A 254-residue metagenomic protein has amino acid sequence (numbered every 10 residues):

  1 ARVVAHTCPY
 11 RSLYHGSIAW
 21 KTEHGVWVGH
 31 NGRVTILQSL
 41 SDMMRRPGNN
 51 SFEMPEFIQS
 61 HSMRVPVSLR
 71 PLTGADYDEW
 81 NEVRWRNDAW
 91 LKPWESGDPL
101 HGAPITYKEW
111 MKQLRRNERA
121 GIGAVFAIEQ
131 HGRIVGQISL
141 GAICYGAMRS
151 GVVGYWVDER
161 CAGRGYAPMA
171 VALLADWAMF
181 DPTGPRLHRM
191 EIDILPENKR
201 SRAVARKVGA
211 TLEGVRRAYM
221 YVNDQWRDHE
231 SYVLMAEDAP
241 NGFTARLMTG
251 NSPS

Functional and structural regions predicted by a protein language model:
L13, K21-E23: Compositionally biased, low-complexity intrinsically disordered regions
G16, G25-E79, V83-W90, V125-S254: Acyl-donor (CoA/ACP) binding surface of acyl/acetyltransferases
K92-K112: Conserved GNAT-fold acetyl-CoA-binding loop/helix
P99-H101, K112-F126: A short helix-loop-beta-strand connector motif used in the catalytic cores of GNAT acetyltransferases and, in some
K108-K112, R119, Y232-L234, P240: Short alpha-helix boundary/capping motifs
